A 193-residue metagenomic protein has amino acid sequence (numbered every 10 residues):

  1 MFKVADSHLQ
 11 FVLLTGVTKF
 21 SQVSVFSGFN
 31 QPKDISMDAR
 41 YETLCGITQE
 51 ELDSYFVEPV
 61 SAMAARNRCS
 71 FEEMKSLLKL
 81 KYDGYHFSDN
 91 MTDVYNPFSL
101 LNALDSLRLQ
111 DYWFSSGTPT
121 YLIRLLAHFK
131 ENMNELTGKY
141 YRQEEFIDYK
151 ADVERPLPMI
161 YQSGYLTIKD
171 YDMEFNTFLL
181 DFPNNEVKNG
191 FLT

Functional and structural regions predicted by a protein language model:
M1-T193: Phosphate-binding site recognition
